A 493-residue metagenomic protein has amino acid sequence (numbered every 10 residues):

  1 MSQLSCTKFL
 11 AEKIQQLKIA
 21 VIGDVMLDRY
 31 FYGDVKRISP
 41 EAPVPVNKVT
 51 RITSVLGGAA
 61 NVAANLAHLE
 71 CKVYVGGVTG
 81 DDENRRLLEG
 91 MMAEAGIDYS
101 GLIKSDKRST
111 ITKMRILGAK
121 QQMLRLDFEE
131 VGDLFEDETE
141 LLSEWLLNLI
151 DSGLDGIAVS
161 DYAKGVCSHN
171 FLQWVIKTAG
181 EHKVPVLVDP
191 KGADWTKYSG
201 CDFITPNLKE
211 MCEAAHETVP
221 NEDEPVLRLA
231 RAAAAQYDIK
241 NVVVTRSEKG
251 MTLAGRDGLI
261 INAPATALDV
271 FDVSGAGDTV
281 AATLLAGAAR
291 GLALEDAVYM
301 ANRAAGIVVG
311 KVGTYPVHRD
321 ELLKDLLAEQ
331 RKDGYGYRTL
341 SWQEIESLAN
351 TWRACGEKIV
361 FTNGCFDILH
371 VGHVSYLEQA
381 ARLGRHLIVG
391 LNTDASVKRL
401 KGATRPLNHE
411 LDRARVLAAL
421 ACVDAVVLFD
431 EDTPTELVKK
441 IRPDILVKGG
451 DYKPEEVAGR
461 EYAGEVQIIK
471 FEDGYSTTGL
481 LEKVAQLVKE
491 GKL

Functional and structural regions predicted by a protein language model:
M1-K36, Q330-E357: Positively charged, low-complexity intrinsically disordered leader regions
S2-L10, P40, V44-T112, R303: Substrate-binding N-lobe of the ribokinase-like
I22, N47-L56, G165-V166, F361-H373: Short, glycine-rich nucleotide/cofactor-binding loops
S100-R108, R115-S152: Conserved phosphate-binding/catalytic loop of the ribokinase/pfkB sugar-kinase fold
D151-V166: Short acidic, glycine-rich surface-loop motifs adjacent to enzyme active sites
K164-I260: Conserved phosphate/ATP/ADP-binding segment of small-molecule kinases
Q236, K240, E248, T266-A328: Conserved post-catalytic alpha-helical subdomain immediately downstream of the catalytic base and nucleotide-binding
R319, L326-L493: Nucleotidyltransferase catalytic core that binds NTPs
